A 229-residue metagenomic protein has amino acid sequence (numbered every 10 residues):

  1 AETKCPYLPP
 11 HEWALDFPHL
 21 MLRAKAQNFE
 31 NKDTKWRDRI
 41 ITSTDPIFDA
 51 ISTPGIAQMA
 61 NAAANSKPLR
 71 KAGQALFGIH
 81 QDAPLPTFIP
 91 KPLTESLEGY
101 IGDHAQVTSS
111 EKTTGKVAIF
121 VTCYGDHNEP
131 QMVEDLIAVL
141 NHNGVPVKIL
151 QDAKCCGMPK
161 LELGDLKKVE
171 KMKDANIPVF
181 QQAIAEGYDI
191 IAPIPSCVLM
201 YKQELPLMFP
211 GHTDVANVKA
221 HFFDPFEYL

Functional and structural regions predicted by a protein language model:
E2-Y7: C-type cytochrome heme c attachment motif
P10: Short functional micro-motifs and their immediate structural scaffolds
L15-L229: Iron-sulfur cluster-binding electron-transfer modules in prokaryotic oxidoreductases
